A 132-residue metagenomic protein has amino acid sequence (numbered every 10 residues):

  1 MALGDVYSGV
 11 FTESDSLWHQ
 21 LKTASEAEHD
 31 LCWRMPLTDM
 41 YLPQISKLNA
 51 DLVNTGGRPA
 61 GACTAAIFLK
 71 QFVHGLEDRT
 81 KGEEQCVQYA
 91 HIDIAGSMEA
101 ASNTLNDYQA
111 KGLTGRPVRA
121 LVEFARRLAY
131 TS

Functional and structural regions predicted by a protein language model:
M1-S132: A generic structural signal for tightly packed, nonpolar segments enriched in small/aliphatic residues
